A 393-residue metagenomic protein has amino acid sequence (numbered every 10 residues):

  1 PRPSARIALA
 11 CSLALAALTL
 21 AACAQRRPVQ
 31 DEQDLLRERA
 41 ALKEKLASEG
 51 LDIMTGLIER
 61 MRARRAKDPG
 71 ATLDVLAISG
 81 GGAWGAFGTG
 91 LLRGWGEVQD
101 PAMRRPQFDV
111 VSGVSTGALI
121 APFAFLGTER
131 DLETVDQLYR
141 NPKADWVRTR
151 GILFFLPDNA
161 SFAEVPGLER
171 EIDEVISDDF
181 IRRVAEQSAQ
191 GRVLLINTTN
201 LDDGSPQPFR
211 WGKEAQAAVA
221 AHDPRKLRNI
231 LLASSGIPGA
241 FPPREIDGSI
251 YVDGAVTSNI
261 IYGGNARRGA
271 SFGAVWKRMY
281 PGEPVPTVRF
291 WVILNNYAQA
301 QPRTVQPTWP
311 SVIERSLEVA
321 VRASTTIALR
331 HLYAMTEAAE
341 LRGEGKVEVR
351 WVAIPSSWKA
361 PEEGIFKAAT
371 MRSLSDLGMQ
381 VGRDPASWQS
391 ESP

Functional and structural regions predicted by a protein language model:
P1-C23: Sec-dependent bacterial lipoprotein signal peptides
C23-D109, F125-P393: Patatin-like phospholipase
G82, V114-S115: Catalytic nucleophile serine of serine hydrolases, specifically the conserved "nucleophile elbow" pentapeptide
I120-F123: Hydrolases whose catalytic domains are alpha/beta-hydrolase-1, hotdog thioesterase, or metallo-beta-lactamase-like
